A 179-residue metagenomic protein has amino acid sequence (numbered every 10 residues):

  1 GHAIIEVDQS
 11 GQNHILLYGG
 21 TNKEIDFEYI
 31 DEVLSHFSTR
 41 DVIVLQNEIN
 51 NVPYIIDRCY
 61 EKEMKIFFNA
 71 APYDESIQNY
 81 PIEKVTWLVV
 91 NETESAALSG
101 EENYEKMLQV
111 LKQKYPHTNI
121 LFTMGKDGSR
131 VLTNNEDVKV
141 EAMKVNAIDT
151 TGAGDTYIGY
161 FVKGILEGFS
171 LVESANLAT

Functional and structural regions predicted by a protein language model:
G1-D41, D57, K62: Conserved N-terminal subdomain of the carbohydrate kinase-like
D8-Q12, E83-W87, E136-K139: Short, hinge-like loop/turn segments at secondary-structure boundaries
L17, Y29, S99-E102, T133 (+1 more regions): Short, flexible helix/strand-to-coil boundary loops that buttress conserved ligand/catalytic motifs in alpha/beta
Y18-G20, V90, V140-A142: Active-site donor-binding loop signature of nucleotide-sugar glycosyltransferases
S38, E83-K84, Y115: Structured loop/turn residues at beta-strand edges in well-structured enzyme cores
D41-V42, N119: Structural motif
V42-V110, G128-S129: Conserved beta-alpha-beta core of the PfkB/ribokinase-like small-molecule kinase fold
E75, E105-T179: Conserved phosphate-binding/catalytic region of the ribokinase-like
